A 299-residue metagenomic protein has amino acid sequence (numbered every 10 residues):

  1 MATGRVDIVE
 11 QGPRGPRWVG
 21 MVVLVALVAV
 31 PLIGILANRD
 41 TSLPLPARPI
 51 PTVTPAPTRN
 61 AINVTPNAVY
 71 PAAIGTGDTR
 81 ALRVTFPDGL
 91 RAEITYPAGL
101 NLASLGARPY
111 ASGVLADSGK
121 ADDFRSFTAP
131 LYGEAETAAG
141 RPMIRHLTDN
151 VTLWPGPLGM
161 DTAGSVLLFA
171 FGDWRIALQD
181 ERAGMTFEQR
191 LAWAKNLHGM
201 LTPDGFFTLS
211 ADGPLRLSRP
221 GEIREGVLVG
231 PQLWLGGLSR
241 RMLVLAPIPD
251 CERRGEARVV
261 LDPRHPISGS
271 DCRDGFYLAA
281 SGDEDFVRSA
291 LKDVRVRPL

Functional and structural regions predicted by a protein language model:
M1-P16: Terminal targeting segments of Actinobacterial cell-envelope proteins
G12-L299: Intrinsically disordered, low-complexity prosegments and terminal tails associated with secretory/extracytoplasmic
